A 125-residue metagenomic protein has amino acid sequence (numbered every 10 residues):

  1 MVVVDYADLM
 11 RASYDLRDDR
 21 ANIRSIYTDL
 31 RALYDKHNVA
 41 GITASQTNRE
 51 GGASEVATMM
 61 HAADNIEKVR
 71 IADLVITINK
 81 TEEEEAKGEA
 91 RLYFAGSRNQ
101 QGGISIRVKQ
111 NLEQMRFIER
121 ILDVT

Functional and structural regions predicted by a protein language model:
M1-T43: Helical hairpin unit composed of two closely spaced alpha helices linked by a short loop
V2, D29-H37, R49-T125: C-terminal regions of RecA-like/P-loop NTPase motor modules
L9-R11, N48-G51: Short, active-site-adjacent cap segments at secondary-structure transitions
